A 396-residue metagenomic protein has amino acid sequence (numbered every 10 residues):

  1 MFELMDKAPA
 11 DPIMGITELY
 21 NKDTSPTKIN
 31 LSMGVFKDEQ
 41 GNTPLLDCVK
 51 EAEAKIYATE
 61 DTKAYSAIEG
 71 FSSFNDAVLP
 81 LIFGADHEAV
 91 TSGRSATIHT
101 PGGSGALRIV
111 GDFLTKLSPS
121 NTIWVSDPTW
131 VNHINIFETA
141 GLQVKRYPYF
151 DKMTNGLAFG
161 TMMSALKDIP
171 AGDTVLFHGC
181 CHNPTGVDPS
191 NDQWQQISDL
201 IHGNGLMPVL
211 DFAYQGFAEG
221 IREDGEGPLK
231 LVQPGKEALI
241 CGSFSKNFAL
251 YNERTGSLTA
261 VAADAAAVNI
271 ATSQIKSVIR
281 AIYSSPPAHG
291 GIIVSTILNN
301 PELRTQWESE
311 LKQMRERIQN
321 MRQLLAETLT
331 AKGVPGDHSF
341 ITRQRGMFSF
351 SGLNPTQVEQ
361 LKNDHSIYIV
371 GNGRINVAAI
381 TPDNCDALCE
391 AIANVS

Functional and structural regions predicted by a protein language model:
M1-G70, A77-P80, A281, P287 (+1 more regions): N-terminal "arm"/small-domain region of PLP-dependent enzymes with the aminotransferase-like
L31, V144, P208, A238 (+1 more regions): Hydrophobic beta-strand scaffold residues
K50, A54-K55, E60-G205, Q215-F217 (+4 more regions): Conserved core of the PLP fold type I
G93-R94, I341-G346, V370-G373: Short Gly/Ser/Thr- and Asp/Glu-enriched loop/turn motifs at secondary-structure junctions
G227-I270, Q274: Active-site PLP attachment segment
T272-G290, I297-A326: Structural signature of PLP-dependent enzymes
E308-D364: Conserved PLP-binding catalytic core of the aspartate aminotransferase-like
